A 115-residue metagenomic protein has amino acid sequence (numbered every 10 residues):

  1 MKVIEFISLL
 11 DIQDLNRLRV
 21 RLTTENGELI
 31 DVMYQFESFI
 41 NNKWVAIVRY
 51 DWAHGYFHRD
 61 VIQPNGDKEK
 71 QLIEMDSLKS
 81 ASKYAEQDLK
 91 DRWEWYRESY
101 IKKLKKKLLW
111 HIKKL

Functional and structural regions predicted by a protein language model:
M1-N41: Negatively charged, low-complexity tracts enriched in Asp/Glu with abundant Ser/Thr
I4-I7, N26, R59, E69-M75 (+1 more regions): Intrinsically disordered, low-complexity regions
F6-L10, L104, L115: Compositionally biased, intrinsically disordered low-complexity segments
V32-E69: A short, structured beta-strand/loop element
N65-K114: Acidic, low-complexity intrinsically disordered segments
